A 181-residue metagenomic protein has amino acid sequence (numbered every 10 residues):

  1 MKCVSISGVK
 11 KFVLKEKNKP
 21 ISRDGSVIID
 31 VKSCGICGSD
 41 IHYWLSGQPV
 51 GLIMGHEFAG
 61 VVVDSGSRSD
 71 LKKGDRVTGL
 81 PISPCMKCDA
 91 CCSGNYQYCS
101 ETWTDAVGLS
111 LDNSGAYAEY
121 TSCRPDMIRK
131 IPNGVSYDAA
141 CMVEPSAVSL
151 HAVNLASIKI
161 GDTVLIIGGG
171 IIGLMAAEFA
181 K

Functional and structural regions predicted by a protein language model:
K2, S26-I28, T163: Residues that mark the start of a beta-strand
S7, N18-K19, V50-G55, G108-N113 (+1 more regions): Short Gly/Pro-enriched turn/cap motifs at secondary-structure boundaries
G8-K10, R23: Residue-level recognition of beta-strand termini and adjacent short loop/turns
K19-C34, L45-C92, P132-G134: Glycine-rich beta-strand-centered segment in the early N-terminal region that forms part of a ligand/cofactor-binding
C37, L71, L80-R129, N133: Cysteine-cluster motifs in flexible loop/terminal segments that predominantly coordinate metals
S39-Y43: Cytochrome P450 core scaffold surrounding the K-helix E-X-X-R motif and the conserved "meander" helix-loop region
V135-K181: Mid-domain Rossmann-like dinucleotide-binding core that forms the NAD(H)/NADP(H) cofactor-binding site
